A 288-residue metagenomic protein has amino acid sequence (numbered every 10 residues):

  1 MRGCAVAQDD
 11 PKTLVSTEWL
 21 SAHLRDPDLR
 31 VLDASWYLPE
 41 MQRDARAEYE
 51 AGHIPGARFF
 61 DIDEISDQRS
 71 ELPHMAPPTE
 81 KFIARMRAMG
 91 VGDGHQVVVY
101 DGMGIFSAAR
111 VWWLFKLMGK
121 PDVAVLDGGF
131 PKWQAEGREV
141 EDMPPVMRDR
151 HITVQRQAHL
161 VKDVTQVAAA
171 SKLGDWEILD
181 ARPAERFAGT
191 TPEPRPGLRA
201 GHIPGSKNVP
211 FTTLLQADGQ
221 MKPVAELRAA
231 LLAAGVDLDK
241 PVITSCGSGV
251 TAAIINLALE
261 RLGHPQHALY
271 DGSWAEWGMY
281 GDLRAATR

Functional and structural regions predicted by a protein language model:
M1-R288: Cytosolic catalytic domains that perform sulfur/thiol-centered chemistry
